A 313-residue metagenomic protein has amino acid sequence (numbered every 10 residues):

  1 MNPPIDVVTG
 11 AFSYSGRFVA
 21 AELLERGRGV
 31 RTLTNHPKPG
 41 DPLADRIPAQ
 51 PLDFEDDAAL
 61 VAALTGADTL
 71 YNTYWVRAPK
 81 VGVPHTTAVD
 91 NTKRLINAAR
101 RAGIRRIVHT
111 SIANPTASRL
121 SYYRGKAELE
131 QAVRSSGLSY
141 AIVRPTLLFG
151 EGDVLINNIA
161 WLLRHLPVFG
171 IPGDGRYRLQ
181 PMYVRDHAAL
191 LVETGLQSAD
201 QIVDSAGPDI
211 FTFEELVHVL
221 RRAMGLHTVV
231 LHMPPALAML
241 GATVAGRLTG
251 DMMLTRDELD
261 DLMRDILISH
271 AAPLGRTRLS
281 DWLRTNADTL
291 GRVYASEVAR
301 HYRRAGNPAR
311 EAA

Functional and structural regions predicted by a protein language model:
N2-R26: N-terminal Rossmann NAD(P)H-binding glycine-rich loop of SDR-like oxidoreductase domains
T9, H85-V89, R119-E130, L147-F149 (+5 more regions): Short-chain dehydrogenase/reductase
T9, L33, T73-Y74, I107-I112 (+1 more regions): SDR active-site strand-loop-helix element
R28-N35: Conserved glycine-rich Rossmann-like NAD(P)H-binding loop of the short-chain dehydrogenase/reductase
P37-A102, I112-S118: NAD(P)H-binding glycine-rich loop region in Rossmannoid oxidoreductase-like domains and their noncatalytic homologs
S111, E130-H165, G170: Conserved beta-loop-beta element that borders a ligand/cofactor-binding pocket
V154-L155, D174-G195, Q201-D204: Substrate-positioning beta->alpha
L190-T255, D265-A313: Mid/C-terminal beta-alpha module of Rossmann-like enzyme folds, strongest in SDR-family dehydrogenases/epimerases
